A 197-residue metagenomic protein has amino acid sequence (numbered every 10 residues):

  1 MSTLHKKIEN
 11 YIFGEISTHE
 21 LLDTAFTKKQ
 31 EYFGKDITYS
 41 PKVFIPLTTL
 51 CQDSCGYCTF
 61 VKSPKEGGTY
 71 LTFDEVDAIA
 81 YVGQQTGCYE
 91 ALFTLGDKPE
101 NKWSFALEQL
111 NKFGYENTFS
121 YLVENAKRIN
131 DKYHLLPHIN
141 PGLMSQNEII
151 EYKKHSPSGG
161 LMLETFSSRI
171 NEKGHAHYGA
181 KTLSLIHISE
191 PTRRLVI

Functional and structural regions predicted by a protein language model:
M1-S54: Flexible, acidic/Gly-rich N-terminal and inter-domain linker regions that tether and position cofactor-handling modules
A25, C55, L161, R194: Conserved, mostly hydrophobic/aromatic
A25, V76-I79, N125-A126, I188-S189: Aromatic/hydrophobic pocket-lining residues that form π-stacking "cages" and hydrophobic walls in ligand
I37-E75, P99: Canonical Radical SAM [4Fe-4S] cluster-binding loop centered on the CxxxCxxC motif and its immediate flanking residues
F73-C88: Alpha-helical scaffold segments that flank or form the walls of functional sites
C88-L183: Conserved SAM/AdoMet-binding glycine-rich loop
I186-I197: Single conserved hydrophobic/aromatic residue that forms the stacking wall/gate of nucleotide- or nucleobase-binding
